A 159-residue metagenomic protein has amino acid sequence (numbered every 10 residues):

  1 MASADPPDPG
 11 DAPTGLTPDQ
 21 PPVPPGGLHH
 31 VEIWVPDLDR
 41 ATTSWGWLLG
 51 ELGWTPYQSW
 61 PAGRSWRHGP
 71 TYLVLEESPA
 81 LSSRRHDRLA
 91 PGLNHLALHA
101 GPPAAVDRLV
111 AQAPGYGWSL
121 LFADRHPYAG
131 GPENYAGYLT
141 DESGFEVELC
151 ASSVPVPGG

Functional and structural regions predicted by a protein language model:
A2-A4, P9, G15-P18, E32-V35 (+3 more regions): Intrinsically disordered, low-complexity, positively biased terminal segments
A2-P24, G115-G159: Vicinal oxygen chelate
L16-P21, A80-H86: Short beta-strand/turn micro-motifs at beta-sheet edges
P25, E32-E77: Core segments of cupin and vicinal oxygen chelate
L28-P36, D87-Q112, N134-T140: Vicinal oxygen chelate
S44-W47, L109-A113: Short amphipathic alpha-helices in soluble, non-transmembrane regions that often serve as interface/regulatory elements
T71-L75, S82-S83, F145: Short, charged/polar, Gly/Pro-enriched secondary-structure boundary elements
E76-L81, A151-P155: Acetyl-CoA-dependent GNAT
